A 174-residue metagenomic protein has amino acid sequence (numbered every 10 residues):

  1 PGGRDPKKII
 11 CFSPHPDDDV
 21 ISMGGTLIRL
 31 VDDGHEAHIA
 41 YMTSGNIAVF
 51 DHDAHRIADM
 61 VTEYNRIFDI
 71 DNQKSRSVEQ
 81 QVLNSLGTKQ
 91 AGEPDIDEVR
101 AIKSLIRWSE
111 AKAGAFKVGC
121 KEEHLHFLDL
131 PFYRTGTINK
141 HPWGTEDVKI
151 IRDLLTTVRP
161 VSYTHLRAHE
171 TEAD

Functional and structural regions predicted by a protein language model:
P1-P16, V20-A173: Active-site beta-strand->loop->alpha-helix modules in alpha/beta enzyme cores, enriched in Gly/His/Asp(Glu)
